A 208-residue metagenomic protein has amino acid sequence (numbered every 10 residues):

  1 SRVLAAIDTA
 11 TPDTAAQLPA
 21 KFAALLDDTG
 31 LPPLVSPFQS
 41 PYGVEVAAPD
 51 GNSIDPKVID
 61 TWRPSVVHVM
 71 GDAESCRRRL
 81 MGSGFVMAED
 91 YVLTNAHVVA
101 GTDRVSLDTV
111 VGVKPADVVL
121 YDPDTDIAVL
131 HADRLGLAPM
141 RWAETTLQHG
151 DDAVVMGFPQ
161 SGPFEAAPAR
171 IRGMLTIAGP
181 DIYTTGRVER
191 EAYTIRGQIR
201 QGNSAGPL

Functional and structural regions predicted by a protein language model:
L4-F85, R104: N-terminal activation segment of mature serine protease catalytic domains
I7, T14, G157, L175-A178 (+1 more regions): Short, well-ordered alpha-helical segments in soluble proteins
S53, P115-A116, G179: Short structured motifs
D60-W62, T109, P123, V188: A generic structural signal for short, non-catalytic loop/turn and secondary-structure boundary residues
R63-D72, A128-P139, E165-P207: Active-site region of chymotrypsin-like
S75, M81, A88-E165: Conserved active-site neighborhood of the chymotrypsin/trypsin-like protease fold
G84-F85, G206-L208: Short beta-strand scaffold segments in enzyme catalytic cores
